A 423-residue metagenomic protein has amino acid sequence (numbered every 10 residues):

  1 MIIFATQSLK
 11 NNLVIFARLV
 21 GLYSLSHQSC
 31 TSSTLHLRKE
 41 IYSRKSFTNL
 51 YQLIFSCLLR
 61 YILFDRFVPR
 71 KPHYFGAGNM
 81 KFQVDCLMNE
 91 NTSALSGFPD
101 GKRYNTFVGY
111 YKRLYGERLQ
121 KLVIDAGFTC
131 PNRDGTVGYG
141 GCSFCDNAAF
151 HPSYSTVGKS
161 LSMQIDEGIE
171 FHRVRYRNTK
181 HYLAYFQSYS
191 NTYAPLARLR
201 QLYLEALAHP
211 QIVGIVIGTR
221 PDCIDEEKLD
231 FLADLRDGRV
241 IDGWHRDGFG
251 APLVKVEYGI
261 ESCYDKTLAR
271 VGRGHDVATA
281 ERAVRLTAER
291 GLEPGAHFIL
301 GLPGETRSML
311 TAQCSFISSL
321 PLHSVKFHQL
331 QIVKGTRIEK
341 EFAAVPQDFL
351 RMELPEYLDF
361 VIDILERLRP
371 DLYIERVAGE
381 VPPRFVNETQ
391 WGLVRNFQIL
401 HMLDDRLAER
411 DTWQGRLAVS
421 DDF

Functional and structural regions predicted by a protein language model:
Q7, Y23, H27-Q28, H36 (+5 more regions): Low-complexity, intrinsically disordered or signal/transmembrane-proximal segments
H73, M80-L183: N-terminal [4Fe-4S]-dependent radical SAM core
F75, K81-G109, Y115-Q120, I332-F423: Auxiliary Fe-S-binding modules of radical SAM enzymes
A148-G168, H172-L196, Q211-I224, D242-G243 (+2 more regions): Core AdoMet radical
L196-L204, D225-R236, L310: Distinct, well-ordered alpha-helical segments
R200-L204, T306-H323, E380-M402: Short, electropositive alpha-helical surface patch
A278-I338, P355-E380: Conserved C-terminal portion of the radical SAM core fold that forms the substrate/S-adenosylmethionine-binding
